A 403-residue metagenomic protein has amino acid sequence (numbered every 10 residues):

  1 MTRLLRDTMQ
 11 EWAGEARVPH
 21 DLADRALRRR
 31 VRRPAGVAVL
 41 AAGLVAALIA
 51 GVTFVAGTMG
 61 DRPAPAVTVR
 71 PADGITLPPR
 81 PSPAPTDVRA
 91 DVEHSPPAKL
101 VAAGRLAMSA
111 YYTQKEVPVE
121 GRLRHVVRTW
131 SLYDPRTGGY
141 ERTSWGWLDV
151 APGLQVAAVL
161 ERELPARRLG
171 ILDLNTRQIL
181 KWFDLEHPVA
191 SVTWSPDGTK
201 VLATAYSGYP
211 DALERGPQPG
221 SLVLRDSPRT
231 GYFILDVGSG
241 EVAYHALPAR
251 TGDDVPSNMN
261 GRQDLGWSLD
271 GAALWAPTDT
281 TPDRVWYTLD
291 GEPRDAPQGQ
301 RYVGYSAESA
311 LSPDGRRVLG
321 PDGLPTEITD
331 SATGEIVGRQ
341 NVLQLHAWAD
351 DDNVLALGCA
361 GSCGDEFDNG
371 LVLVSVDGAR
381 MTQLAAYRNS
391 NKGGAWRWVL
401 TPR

Functional and structural regions predicted by a protein language model:
M1-L77: N-terminal export/targeting signals for secretion/compartment entry
T2-D7, K99-L100, T129-R162, R294-P313: Short secondary-structure boundary segments
T53-V156, D350: Non-cleavable N-terminal signal-anchor transmembrane helices
G74-V92, V117-S144, A166-L185, T230-R250 (+3 more regions): Surface-exposed loop/turn elements that mediate protein-protein interactions on large endomembrane-trafficking
A98-R105, W147-A157, E163-L164, S191-V201 (+5 more regions): Blade-terminus and WD-like Trp-Asp/Gly-His loop motifs, strongest in beta-propeller folds
L100-R122, T204-S227, C359-E366: Short, conserved, GDST-rich strand-edge loop motifs in beta-rich repeat architectures
E141-Q218, R225, G231-I234: Non-cytosolic head/periplasmic domains of membrane-anchored proteins
D197-G323: Acidic, serine/threonine- and glycine-rich low-complexity intrinsically disordered segments that serve as flexible
